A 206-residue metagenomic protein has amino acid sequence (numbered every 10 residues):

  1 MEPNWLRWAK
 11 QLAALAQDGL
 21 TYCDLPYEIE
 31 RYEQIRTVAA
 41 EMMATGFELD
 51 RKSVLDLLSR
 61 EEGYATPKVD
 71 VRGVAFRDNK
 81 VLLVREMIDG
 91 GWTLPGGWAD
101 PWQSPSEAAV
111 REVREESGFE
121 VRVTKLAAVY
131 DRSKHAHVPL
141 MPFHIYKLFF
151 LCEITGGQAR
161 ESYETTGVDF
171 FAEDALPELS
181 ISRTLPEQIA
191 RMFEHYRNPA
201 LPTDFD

Functional and structural regions predicted by a protein language model:
M1-Q34, V38, A159, Y163-D206: Nudix hydrolase/Nudix homology domain
L12, V69, S104-P105: Generic hydrophobic secondary-structure packing signal
D24, P95-G96, P101, A127: Short glycine-rich loop/turn motifs that provide flexible caps or phosphate-binding loops at active sites
I29, E33-R72: Acidic, metal-coordinating catalytic segment for phosphate/diphosphate chemistry, firing primarily on the Nudix
I29-E30, A39-E41, F76-L83, D100-A109 (+2 more regions): Short low-complexity stretches enriched in small and charged residues
L55-L94, V121, K125: N-terminal strand-loop-strand
A99-V123, Y130-Q188, D204-F205: Unchanged
